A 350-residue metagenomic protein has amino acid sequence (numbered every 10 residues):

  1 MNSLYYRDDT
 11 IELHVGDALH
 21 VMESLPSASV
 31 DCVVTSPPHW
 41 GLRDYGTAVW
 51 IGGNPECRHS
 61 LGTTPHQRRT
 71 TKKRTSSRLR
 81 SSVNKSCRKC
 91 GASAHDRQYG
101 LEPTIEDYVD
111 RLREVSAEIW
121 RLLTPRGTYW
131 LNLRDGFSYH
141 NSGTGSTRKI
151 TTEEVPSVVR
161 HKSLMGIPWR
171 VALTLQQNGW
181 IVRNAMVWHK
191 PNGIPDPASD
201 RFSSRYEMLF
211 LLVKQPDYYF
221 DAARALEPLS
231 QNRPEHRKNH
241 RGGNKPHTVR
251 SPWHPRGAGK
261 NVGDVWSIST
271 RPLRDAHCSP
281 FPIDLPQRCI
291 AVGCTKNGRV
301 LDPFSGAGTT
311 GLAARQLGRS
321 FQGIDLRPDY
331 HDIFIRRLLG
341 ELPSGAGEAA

Functional and structural regions predicted by a protein language model:
M1-D217, R224, Q231-A350: S-adenosyl-L-methionine-dependent nucleic acid methyltransferase catalytic domains
